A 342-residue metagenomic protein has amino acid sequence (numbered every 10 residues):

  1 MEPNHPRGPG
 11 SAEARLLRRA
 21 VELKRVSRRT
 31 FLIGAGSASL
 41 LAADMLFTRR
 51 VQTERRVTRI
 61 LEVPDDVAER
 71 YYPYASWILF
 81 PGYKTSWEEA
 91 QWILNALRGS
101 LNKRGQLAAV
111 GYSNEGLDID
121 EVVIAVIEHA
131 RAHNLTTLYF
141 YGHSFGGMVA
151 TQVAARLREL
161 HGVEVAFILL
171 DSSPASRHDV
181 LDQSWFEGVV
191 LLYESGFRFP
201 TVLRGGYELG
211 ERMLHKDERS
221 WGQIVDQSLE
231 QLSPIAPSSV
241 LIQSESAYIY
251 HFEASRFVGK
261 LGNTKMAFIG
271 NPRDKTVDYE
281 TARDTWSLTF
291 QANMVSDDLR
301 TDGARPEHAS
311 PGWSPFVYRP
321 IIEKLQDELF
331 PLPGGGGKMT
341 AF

Functional and structural regions predicted by a protein language model:
M1-V26: N-terminal secretory signal peptides
V26-G36: N-terminal export leaders
T53-L101: Short, surface-exposed "cap/lid" segments of acyl-processing enzymes
R98-G116: Conserved alpha/beta-hydrolase
G142-A150: Gly/Ala-rich beta-loop-alpha elbow adjacent to hydrolase catalytic centers
L169-V180: Active-site nucleophile loop of the alpha/beta-hydrolase fold
K216-S296: Serine-hydrolase catalytic core
D297-F342: Catalytic active-site module of serine/aspartate enzymes centered on a nucleophile-bearing elbow/loop
